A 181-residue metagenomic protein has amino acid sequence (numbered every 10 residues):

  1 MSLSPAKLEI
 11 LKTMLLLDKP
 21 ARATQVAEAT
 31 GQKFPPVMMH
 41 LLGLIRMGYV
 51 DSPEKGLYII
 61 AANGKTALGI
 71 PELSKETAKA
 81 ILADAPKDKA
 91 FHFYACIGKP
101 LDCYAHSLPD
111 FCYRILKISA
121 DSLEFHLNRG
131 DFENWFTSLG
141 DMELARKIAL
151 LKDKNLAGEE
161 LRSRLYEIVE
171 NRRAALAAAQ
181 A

Functional and structural regions predicted by a protein language model:
S2-P5, G31-R46, S52: Short amphipathic alpha-helical interaction segments
S2-T24, E28-A29: Short amphipathic alpha-helical interface segments
S4, E54-E72: Accessory beta->alpha helical hairpin/"wing" motif in late/C-terminal subdomains of nucleic-acid enzymes
K65-A90, S119: Short, amphipathic alpha-helical interaction segments positioned at domain boundaries
L82-D102, H106: Leucine-rich, amphipathic alpha-helical/linker segments
C103-F111, D153: Alpha-helix N-cap recognition
D121-K154: Amphipathic alpha-helical packing elements
R146-A181: Long, highly charged low-complexity segments enriched in Glu/Asp and Lys/Arg with interspersed Ser/Thr
